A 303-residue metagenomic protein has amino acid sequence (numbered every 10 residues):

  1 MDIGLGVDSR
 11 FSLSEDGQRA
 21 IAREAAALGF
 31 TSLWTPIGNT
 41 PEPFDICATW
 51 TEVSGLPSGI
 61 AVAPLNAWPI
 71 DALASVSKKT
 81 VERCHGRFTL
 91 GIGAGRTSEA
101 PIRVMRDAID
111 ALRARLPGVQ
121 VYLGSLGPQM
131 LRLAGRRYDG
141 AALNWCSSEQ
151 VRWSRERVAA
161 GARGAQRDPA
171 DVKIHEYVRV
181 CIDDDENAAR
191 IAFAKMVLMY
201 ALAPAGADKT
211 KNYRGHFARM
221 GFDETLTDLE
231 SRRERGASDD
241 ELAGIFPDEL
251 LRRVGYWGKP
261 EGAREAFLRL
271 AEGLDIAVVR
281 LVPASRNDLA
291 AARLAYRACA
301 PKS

Functional and structural regions predicted by a protein language model:
M1-S303: N-terminal glycine-rich cofactor-binding segment that shapes the pocket for flavin-like pterin cofactors
